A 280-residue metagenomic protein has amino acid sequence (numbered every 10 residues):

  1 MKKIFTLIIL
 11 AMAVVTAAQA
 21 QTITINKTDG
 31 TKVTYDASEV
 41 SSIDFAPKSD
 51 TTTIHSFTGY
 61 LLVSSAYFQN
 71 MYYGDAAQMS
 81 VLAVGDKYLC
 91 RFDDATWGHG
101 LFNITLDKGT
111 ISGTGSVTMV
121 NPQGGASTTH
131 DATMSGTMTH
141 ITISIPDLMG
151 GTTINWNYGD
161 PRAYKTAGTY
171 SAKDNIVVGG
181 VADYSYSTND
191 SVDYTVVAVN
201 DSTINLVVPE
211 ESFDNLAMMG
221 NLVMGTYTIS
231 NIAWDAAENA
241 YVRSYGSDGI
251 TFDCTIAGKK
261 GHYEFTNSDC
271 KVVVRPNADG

Functional and structural regions predicted by a protein language model:
I4-V14: Sec-dependent N-terminal signal peptides
A17-T22: Boundary at the C-terminal end of the N-terminal hydrophobic targeting segment
I23-D29: C-terminal trimerization/auto-chaperone modules of long, extracellular attachment fibers and adhesins
D29-T31, V40: Short, small/polar-rich motifs associated with maturation and membrane association, primarily at protein termini
D36-F45: Structured surface patches comprising rigid loops and adjacent beta-strands/short helices at the edges of well-ordered
D50-F57, D75-A77, L106, T133 (+5 more regions): Edge beta-strand at a domain terminus
A66-M134, V178-C270: Predominantly extracellular/secreted and cell-surface proteins with exposed, flexible low-complexity segments
